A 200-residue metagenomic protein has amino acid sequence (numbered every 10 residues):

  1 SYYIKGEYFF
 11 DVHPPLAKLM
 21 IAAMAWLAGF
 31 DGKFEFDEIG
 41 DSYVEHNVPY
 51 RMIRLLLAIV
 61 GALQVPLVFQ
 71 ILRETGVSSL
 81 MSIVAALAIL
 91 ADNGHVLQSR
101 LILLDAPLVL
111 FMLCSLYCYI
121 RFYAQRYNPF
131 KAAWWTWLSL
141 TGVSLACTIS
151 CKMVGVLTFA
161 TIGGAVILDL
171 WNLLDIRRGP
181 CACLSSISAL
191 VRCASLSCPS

Functional and structural regions predicted by a protein language model:
Y2-A58: Interfacial juxtamembrane loops and adjacent helix segments that form the catalytic/substrate-binding surfaces
N47, R51, L55-G76, C114 (+1 more regions): Transmembrane-helix motifs of polytopic, lipid-linked glycan transferases
G61, I89, L104, L108-L116: Hydrophobic core segments of transmembrane alpha-helices in multi-pass, intramembrane catalytic enzymes
T75-G76, S115-T136, N172-L173: Membrane-interface transmembrane helices that cradle and orient dolichyl/undecaprenyl
A85-L90, L97, L145, I149: Short helix- or helix-capping micro-motifs that position conserved polar/aromatic residues at function-defining sites
G94-L108, V154: Short acidic/glycine- and proline-prone juxtamembrane loop motifs at membrane-interface regions of multi-pass membrane
S139-L140, T148, V154-D169, I176: Transmembrane-embedded, aromatic-rich helix segments that form part of the hydrophobic channel/pocket engaging
L168, N172, S188-S200: Membrane-lumen/periplasm interface segments of specific transmembrane helices in polyprenyl phosphate-linked
